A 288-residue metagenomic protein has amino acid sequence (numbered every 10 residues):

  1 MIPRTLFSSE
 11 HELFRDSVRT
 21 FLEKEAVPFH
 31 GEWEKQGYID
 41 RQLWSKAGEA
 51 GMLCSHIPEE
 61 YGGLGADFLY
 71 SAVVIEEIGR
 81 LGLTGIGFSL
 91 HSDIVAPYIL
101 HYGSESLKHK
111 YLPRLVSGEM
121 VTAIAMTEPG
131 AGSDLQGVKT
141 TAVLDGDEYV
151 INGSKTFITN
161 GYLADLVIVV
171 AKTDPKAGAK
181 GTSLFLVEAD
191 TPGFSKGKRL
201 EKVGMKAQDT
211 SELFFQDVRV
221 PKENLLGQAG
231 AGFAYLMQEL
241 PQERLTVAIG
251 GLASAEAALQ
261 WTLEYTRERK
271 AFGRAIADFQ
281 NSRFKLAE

Functional and structural regions predicted by a protein language model:
M1-S89, H109-K110, R114-S117, V121 (+1 more regions): Amphipathic, small/basic residue-rich leader segments at the start of a protein or domain
P3-E10, F14, F194-E288: Glycine-rich beta->alpha junctions and the first turn(s) of the following alpha-helix
G65-E77, D134-V138, E188, F214 (+1 more regions): Structural signature of FAD isoalloxazine-binding scaffolds in flavoprotein oxidoreductases
I86-S106, G132: N-terminal glycine-rich flavin-associated loop
F88, L115, G130-S133, F157-N160 (+2 more regions): Short Gly/Pro-enriched turn/cap motifs at secondary-structure boundaries
G118-M126, V170: A short, Trp-centered hydrophobic/proline-enriched beta-strand micro-motif
T140-V143: A structural signal for short hydrophobic beta-strand segments in well-ordered beta-sheet cores
D147-E148, N152-G197: A short core secondary-structure module
